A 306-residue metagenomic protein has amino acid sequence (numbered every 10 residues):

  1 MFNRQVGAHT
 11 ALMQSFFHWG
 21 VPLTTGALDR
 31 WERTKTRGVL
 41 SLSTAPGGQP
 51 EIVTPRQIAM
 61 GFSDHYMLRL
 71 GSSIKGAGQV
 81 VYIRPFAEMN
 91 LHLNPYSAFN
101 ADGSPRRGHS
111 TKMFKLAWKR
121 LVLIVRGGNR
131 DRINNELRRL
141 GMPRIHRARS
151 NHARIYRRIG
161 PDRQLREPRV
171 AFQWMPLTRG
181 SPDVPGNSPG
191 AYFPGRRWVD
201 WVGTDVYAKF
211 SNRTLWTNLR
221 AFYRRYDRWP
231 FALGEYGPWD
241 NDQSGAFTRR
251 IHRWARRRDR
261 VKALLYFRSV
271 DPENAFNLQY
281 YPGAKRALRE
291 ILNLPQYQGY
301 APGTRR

Functional and structural regions predicted by a protein language model:
M1-F2, G20-R30, H65-L70, Y156-G160 (+3 more regions): Alpha-helical scaffolding within the catalytic cores of extracellular/periplasmic polymer-degrading hydrolases
M1-H65, P238, L265: N-terminal substrate-binding region of glycoside hydrolase catalytic domains
M1-L12, G103, T111, K115 (+2 more regions): N-terminal module-boundary/linker segments of secreted carbohydrate-active enzymes
T10-F17, R37-S43, V81-P85, A171-M175 (+3 more regions): Structural recognition of the beta-strand scaffold that forms the well-ordered cores of secreted hydrolase catalytic
G26-S43, Y192-D242: Glycoside hydrolase catalytic-domain groove-lining segments
R56-P85, H109-I155, A191-P194, R256: An active-site-proximal structural segment forming one wall of the substrate-binding cleft that immediately precedes
V81, P230-R306: Substrate-binding cleft of secreted/luminal carbohydrate-active enzymes
W118, V122-S188, R228-D242, A263-S269: Aromatic-lined carbohydrate-recognition surfaces of secreted/lumenal glycan-active proteins
